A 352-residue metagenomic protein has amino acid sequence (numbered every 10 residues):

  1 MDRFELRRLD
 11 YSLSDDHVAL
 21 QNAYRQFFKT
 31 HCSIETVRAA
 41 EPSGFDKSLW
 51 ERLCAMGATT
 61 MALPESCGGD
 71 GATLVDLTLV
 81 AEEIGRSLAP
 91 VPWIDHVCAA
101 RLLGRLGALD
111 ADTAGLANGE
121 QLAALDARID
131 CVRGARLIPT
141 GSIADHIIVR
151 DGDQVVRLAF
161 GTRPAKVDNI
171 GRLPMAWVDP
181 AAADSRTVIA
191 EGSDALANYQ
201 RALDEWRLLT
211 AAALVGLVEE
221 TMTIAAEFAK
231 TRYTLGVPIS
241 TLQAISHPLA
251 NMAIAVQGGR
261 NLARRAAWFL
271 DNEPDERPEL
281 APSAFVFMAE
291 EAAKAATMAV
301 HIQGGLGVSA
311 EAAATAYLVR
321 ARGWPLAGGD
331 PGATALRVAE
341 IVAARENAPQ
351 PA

Functional and structural regions predicted by a protein language model:
M1-S87, L109, R201-A352: Alpha-helical interface subdomain recognition
L79, E83, C98-R105: Generic beta-strand or strand-like secondary-structure segments
L88-I94, R101-E227, A352: FAD-binding core of flavoproteins
